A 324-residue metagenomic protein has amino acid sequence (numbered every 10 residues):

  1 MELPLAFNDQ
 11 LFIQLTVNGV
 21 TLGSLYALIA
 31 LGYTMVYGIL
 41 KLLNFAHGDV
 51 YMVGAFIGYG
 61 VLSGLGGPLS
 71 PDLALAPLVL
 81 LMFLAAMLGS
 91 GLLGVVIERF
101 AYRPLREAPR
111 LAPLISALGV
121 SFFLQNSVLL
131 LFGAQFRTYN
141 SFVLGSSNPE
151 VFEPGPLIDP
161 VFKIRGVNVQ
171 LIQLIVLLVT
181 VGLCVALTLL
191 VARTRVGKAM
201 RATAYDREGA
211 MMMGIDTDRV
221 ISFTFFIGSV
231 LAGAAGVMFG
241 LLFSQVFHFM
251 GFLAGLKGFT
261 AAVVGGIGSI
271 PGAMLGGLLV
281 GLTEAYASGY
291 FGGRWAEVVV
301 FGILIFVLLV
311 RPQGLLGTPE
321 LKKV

Functional and structural regions predicted by a protein language model:
M1-I29, I57, P68-M82, A108-A112 (+3 more regions): Membrane-interfacial amphipathic/re-entrant helices at transmembrane-helix boundaries
E2, Q10-L11, L131, Y205-M212 (+2 more regions): Cytosolic-side transmembrane-helix boundaries in multi-pass membrane proteins
F7-L25, V169, L190-R195, I221-A261 (+1 more regions): Inter-helical junctions in multi-pass inner-membrane proteins, predominant in energy-converting antiporter-like
F12-S63, V96-A112, V264-I270: Single transmembrane alpha-helix segments in multi-pass membrane proteins
L22, R165-V246, I270-L275: Helix-loop-helix "hairpin" substructures at the membrane interface of multi-pass membrane proteins
G38-A46, L92-T138, L190-G197, A202 (+2 more regions): Short loop segments and helix-boundary regions at transmembrane helix junctions of multi-pass inner-membrane proteins
L69-V120, S127, L275-V280, E284 (+1 more regions): Alpha-helical transmembrane segments within multi-pass membrane transporters and channels
P104-L105, P113-R193, V220, Y286 (+4 more regions): Transmembrane helix-bundle core of multi-pass membrane transporters and related energy-transducing complexes
